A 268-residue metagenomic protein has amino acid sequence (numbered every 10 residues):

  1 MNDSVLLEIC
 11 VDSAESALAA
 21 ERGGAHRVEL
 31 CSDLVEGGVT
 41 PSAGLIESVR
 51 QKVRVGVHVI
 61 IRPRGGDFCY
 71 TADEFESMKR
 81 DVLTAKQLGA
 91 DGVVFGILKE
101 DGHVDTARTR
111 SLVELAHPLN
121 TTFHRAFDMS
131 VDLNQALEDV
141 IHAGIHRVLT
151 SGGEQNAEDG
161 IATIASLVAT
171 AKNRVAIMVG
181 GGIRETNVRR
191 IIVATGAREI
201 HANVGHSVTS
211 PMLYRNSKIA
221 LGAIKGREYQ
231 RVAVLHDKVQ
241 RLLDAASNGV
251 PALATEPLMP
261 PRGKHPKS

Functional and structural regions predicted by a protein language model:
N2-D12, I61-K79, L98, T122-L133: Active-site mouth loops of central-metabolism enzymes
V5-V11, V28-L30, V57-I61, V93-F95 (+4 more regions): Hydrophobic faces of well-ordered beta-strands that scaffold small-molecule active sites in alpha/beta enzyme cores
E15, L34-V55, D73-E76, I97-H117 (+4 more regions): Active-site-adjacent beta->alpha loops and helix N-cap segments on the catalytic face of soluble alpha/beta enzymes
E15-A19, C69-D81, D128-A143, L167 (+2 more regions): Catalytic cores of alpha/beta
R22-V28, V53-G56, G89-G92, L115-L119 (+4 more regions): Glycine-enriched alpha-helix->loop->beta-strand junction motifs that scaffold or abut catalytic
R27-V39, T84, L88-E100, I145-E158 (+2 more regions): Glycine-rich phosphate-binding active-site loops on the catalytic face of alpha/beta enzymes
G38-G65, V104-R125, I161-R184, I224-G249: Alpha-helix-loop-beta-strand connector modules within alpha/beta enzyme cores
A171-S268: C-terminal alpha-helical cap/extension of soluble enzyme domains
